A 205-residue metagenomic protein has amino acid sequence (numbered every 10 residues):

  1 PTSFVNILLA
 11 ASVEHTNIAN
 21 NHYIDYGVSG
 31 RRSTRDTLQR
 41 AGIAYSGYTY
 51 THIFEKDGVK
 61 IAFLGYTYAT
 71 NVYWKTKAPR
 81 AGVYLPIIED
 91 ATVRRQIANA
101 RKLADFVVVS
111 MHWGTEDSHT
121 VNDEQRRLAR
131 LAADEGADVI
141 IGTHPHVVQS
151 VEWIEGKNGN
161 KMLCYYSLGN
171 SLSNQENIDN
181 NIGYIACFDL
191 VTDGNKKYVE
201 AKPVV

Functional and structural regions predicted by a protein language model:
P1-V205: Acidic, metal/ion-coordinating pockets
